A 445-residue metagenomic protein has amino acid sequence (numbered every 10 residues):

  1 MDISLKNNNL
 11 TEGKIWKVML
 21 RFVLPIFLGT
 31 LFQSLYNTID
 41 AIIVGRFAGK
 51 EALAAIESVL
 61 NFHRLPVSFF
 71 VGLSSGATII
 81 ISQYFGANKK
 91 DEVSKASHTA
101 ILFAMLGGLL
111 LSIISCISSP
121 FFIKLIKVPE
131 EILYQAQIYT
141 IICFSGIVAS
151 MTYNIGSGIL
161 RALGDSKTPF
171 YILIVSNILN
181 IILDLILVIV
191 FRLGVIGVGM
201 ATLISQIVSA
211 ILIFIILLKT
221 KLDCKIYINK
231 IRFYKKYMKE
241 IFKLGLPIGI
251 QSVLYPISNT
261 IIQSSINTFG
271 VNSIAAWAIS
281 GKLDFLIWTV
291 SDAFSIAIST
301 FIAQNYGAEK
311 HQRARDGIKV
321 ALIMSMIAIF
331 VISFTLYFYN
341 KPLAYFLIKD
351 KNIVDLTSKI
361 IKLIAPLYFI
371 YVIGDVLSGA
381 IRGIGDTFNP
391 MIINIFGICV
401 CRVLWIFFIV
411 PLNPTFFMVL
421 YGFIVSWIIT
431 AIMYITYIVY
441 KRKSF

Functional and structural regions predicted by a protein language model:
M1-V23, I81-G146, V190-L246, I302-L367 (+1 more regions): Short alpha-helical transmembrane segments in multi-pass integral membrane proteins
F27, L31, L35, I39 (+17 more regions): Generic alpha-helical transmembrane segments of integral inner-membrane proteins, especially permease/transport modules
F27-I79, C143-S150, K239-Q304, S325-I332 (+3 more regions): Transmembrane helix-bundle signature of multi-pass secondary active exporters and lipid flippases
L35-T38, F47-K50, Y84-A87, A162-L163 (+5 more regions): Helix-loop interface residues and adjacent transmembrane-helix termini in multi-pass membrane transporters, primarily
L53-I113, S150-P169, A276-N340, Y371-I393: Small-residue-rich hydrophobic transmembrane alpha-helices
S74, I142-R161, P169-N177, V198-I213 (+4 more regions): Short runs within selected transmembrane alpha-helices of multi-pass transporters and secretion channels
